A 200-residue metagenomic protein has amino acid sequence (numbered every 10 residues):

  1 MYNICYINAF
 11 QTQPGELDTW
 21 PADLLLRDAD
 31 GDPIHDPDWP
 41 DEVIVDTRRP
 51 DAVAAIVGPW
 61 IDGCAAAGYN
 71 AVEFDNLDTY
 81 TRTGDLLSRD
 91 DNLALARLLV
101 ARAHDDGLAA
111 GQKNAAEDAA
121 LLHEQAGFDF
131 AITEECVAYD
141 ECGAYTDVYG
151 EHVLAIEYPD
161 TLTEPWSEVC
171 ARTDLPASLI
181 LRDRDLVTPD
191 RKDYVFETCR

Functional and structural regions predicted by a protein language model:
M1-R200: Glycan-processing catalytic domains of CAZymes
